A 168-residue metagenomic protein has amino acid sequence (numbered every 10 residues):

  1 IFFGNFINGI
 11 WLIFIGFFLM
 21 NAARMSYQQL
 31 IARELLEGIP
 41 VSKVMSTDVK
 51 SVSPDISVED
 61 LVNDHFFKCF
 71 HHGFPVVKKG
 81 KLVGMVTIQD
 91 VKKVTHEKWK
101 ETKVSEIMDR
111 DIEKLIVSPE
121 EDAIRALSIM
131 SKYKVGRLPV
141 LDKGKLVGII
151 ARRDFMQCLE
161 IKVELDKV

Functional and structural regions predicted by a protein language model:
I1-V83, D90-V94, K98-K100, D109 (+6 more regions): Hydrophobic transmembrane alpha-helices and their immediate loop junctions in multi-pass integral membrane proteins
V104-S105: Acidic/proline- and glycine-rich, intrinsically disordered low-complexity segments that serve as regulatory linkers
